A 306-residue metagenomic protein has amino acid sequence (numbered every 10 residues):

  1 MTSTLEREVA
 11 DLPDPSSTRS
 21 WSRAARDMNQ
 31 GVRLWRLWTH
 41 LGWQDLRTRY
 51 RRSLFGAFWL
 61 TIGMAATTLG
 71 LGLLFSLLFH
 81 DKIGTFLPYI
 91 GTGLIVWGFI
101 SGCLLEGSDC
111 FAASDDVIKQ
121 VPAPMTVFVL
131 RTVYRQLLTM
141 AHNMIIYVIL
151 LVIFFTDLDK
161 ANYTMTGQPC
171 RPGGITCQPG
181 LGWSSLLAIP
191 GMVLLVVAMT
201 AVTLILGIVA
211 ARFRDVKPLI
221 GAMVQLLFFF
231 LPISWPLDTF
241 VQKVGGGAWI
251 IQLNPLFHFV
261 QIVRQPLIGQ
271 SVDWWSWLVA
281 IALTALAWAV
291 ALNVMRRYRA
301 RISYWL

Functional and structural regions predicted by a protein language model:
M1-L306: Hydrophobic transmembrane alpha-helices and immediately adjacent juxtamembrane helices of multi-pass inner-membrane
